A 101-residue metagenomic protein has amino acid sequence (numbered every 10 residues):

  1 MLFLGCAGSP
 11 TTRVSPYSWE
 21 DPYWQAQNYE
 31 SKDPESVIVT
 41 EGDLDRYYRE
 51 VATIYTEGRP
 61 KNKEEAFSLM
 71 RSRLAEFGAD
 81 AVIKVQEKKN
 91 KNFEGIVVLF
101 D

Functional and structural regions predicted by a protein language model:
L4-P22: Bacterial Sec signal peptide processing site at the extreme N-terminus
P16-V37: Post-signal peptide N-terminal segment of mature Sec-exported envelope proteins
Q25-Q27, G42-L44, M70, Q86: Short, flexible coil/linker segments at or flanking structured domains
P34, D45-V51: Sequence-level motif detector for i,i+2 pairs with an aromatic at +2
V37, D43-L44, K63, K89-D101: Short acidic, glycine/proline-enriched helix-loop-strand junctions
R49-N90: Short, well-ordered alpha-helical segments
